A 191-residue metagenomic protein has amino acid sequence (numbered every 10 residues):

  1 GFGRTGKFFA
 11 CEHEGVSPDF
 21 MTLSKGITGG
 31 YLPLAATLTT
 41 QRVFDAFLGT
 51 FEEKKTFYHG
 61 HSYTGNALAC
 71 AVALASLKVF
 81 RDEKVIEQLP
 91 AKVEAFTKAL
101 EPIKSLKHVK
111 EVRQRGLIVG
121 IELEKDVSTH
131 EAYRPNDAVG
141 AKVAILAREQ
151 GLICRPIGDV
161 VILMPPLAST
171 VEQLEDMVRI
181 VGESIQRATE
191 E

Functional and structural regions predicted by a protein language model:
G1-E191: Conserved N-terminal phosphate-binding loop of PLP-dependent enzymes in the Aspartate aminotransferase
